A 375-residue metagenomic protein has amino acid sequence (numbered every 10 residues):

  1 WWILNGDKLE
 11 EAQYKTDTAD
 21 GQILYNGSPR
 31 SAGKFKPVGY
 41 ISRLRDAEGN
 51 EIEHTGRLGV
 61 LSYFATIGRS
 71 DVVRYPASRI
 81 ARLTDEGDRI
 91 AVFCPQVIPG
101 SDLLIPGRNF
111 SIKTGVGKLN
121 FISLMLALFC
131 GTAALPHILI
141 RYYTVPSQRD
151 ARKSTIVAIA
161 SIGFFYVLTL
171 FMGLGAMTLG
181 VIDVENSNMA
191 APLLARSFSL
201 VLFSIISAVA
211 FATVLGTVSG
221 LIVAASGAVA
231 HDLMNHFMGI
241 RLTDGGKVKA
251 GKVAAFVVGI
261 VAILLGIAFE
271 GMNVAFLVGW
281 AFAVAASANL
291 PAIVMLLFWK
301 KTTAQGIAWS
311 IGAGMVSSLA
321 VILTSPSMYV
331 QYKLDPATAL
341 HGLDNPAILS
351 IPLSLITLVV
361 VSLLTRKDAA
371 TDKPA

Functional and structural regions predicted by a protein language model:
W1-A375: Membrane-embedded helix-loop-helix hairpins and adjacent transmembrane boundary segments in multi-pass transporters
